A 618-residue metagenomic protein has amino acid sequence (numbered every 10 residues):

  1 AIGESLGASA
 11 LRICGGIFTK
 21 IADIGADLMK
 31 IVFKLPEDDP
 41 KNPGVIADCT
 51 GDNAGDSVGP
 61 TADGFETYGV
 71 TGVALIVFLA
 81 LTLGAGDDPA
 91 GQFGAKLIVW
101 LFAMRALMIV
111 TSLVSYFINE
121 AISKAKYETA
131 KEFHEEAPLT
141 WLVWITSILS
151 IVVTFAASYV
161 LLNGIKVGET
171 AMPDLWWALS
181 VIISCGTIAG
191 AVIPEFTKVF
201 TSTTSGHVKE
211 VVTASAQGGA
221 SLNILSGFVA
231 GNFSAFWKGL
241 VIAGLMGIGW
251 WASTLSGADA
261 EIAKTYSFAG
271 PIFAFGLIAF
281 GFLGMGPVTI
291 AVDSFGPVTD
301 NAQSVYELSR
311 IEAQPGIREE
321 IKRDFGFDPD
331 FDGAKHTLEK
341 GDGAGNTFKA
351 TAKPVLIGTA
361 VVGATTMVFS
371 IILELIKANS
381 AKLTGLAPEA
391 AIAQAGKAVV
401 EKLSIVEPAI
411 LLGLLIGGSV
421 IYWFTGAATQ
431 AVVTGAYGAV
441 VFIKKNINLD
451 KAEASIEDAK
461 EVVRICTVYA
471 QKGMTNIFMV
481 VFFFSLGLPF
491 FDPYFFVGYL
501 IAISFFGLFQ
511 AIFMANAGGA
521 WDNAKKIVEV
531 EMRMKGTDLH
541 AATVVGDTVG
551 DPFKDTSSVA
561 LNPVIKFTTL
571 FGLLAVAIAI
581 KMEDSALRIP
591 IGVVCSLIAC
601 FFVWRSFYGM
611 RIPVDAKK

Functional and structural regions predicted by a protein language model:
A1-K618: Hydrophobic packing and interface segments
